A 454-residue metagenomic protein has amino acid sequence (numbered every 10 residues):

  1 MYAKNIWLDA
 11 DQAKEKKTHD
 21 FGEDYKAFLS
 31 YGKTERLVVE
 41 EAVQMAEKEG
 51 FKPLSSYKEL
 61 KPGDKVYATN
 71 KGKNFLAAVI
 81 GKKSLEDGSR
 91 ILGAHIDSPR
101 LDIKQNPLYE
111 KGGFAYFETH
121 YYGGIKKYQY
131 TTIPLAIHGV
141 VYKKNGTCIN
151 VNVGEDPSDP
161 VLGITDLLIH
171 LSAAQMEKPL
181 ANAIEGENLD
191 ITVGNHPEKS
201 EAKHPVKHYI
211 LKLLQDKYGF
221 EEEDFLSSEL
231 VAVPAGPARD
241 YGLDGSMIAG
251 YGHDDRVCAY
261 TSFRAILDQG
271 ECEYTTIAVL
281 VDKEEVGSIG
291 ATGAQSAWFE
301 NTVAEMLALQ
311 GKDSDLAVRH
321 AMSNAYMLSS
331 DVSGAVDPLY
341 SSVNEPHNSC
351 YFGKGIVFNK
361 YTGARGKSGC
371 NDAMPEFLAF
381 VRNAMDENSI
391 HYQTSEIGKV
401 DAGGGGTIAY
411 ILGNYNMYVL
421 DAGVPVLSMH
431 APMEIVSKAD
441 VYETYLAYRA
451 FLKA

Functional and structural regions predicted by a protein language model:
M1-A454: N-terminal hydrophobic/helix-forming segments and targeting peptides
